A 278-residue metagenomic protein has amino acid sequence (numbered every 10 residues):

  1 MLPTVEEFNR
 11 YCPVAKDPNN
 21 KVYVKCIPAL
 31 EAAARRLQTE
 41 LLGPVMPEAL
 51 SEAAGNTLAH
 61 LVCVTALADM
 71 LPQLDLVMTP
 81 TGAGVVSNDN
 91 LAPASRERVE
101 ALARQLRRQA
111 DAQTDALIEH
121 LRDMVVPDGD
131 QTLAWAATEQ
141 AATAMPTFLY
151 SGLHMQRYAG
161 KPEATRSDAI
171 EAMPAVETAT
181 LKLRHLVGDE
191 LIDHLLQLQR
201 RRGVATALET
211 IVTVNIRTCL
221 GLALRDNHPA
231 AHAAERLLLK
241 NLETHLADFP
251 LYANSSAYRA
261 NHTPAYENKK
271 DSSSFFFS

Functional and structural regions predicted by a protein language model:
M1-A59, Q73-S278: Conserved short "hinge" loops at termini or chain/domain junctions
V62: Catalytic-loop motifs flanking and including active-site residues across diverse enzymes
